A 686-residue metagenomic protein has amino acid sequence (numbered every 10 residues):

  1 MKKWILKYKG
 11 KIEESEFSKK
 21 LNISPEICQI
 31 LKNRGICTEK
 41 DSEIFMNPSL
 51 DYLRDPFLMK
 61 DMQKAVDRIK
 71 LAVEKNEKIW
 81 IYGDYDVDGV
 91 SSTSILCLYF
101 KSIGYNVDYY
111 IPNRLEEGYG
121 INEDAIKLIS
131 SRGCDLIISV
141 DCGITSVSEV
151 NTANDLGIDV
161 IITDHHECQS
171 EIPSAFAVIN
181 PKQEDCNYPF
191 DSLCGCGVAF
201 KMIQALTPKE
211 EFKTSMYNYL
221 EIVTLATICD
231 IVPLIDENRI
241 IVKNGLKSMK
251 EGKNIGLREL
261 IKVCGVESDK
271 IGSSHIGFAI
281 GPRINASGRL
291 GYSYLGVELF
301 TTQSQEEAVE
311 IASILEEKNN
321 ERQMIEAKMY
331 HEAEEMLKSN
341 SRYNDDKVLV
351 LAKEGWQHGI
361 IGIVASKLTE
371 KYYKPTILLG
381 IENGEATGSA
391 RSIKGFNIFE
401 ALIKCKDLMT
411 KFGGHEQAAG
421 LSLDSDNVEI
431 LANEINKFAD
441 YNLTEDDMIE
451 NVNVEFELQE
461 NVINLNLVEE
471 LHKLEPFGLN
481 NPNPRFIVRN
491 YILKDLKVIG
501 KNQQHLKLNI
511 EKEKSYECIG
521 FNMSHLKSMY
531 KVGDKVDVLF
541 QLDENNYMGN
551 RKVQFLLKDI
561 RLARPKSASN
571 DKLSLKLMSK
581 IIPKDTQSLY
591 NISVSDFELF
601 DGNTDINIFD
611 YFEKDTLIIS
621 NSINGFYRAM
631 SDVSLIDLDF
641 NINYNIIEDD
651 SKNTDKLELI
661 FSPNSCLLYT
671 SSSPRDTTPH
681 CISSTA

Functional and structural regions predicted by a protein language model:
K2, K7-L136, L156-G157, T207-N427 (+1 more regions): Hydrophobic helix-and-loop "lid/oligomerization" segment in the mid-to-C-terminal part of catalytic domains
G89, S146, S620-I623: Helix N-cap/beta->alpha junction signal
I95, P173-E211, M216-I228: Short alpha-helices
K101, R239-M336, V348, E370 (+5 more regions): Acidic, two-metal ion nucleic-acid-processing modules in DNA metabolism proteins
I111-D155, D159-I162, E167-D191: Hydrophobic, small-residue-rich alpha-helical packing segments that form membrane-like cores
S148-T152, V364, D632: A short acidic, amphipathic alpha-helical/loop segment
F540, C666-D676: Conserved small/polar residues in nucleotide/adenosyl-binding loops
S672-D676, H680-A686: Positively charged, low-complexity/disordered segments
